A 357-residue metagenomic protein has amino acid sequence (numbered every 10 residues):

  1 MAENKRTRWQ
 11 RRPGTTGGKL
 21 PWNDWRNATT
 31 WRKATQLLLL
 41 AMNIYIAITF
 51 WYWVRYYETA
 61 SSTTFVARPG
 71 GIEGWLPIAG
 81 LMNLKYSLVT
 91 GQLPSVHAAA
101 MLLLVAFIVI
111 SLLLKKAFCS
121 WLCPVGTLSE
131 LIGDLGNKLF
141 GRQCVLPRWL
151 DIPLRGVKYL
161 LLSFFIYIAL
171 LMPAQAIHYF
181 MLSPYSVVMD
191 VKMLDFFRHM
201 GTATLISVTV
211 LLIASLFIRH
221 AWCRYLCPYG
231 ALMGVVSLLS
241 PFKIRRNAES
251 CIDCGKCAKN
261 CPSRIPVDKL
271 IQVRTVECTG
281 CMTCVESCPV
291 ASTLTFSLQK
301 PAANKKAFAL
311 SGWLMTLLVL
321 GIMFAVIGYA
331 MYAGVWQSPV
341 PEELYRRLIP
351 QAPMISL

Functional and structural regions predicted by a protein language model:
M1-K259, V267-L270, V276, E286 (+1 more regions): Non-ligating segments of multi-cofactor redox enzymes
C278, M282: Cysteine-rich micro-motifs
